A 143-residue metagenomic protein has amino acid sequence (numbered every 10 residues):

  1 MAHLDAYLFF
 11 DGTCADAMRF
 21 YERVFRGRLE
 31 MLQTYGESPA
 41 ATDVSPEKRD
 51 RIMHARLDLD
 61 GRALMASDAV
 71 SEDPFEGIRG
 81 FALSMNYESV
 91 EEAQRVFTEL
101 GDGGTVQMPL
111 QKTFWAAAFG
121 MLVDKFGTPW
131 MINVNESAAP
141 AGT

Functional and structural regions predicted by a protein language model:
A2, E30-Q33, D58, M65-E76 (+1 more regions): Vicinal oxygen chelate
L8-G61: Core segments of cupin and vicinal oxygen chelate
I52, I78-G80: Short, solvent-exposed loop/turn segments at the edges of secondary structure
